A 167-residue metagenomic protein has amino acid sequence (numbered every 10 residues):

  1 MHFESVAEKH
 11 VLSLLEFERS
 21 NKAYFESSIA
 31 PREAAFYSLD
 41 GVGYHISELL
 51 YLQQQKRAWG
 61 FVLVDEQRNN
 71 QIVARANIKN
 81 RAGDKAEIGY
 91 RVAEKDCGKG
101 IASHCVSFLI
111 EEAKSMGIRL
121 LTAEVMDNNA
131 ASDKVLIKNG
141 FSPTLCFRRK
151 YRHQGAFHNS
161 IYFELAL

Functional and structural regions predicted by a protein language model:
M1-S13, F17-Y24, V62-L167: Acyl-donor (CoA/ACP) binding surface of acyl/acetyltransferases
E26-E48: Conserved GNAT-fold acetyl-CoA-binding loop/helix
A34-A35, S47-V62: A short helix-loop-beta-strand connector motif used in the catalytic cores of GNAT acetyltransferases and, in some
H45, R57, I72-A74: Generic hydrophobic, aliphatic-rich segments that mediate packing or membrane embedding
